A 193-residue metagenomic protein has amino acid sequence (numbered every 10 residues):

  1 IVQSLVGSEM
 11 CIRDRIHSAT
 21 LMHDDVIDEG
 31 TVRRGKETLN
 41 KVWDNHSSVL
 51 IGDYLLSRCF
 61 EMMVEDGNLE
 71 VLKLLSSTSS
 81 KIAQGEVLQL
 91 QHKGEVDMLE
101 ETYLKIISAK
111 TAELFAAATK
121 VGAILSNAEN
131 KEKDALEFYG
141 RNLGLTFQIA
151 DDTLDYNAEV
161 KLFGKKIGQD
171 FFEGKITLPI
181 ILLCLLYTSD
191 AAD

Functional and structural regions predicted by a protein language model:
I1-I12, Y187-D193: Single conserved hydrophobic/aromatic residue that forms the stacking wall/gate of nucleotide- or nucleobase-binding
S8-L186: Mg2+-dependent prenyl diphosphate-binding active-site environment of isoprenoid biosynthetic enzymes
